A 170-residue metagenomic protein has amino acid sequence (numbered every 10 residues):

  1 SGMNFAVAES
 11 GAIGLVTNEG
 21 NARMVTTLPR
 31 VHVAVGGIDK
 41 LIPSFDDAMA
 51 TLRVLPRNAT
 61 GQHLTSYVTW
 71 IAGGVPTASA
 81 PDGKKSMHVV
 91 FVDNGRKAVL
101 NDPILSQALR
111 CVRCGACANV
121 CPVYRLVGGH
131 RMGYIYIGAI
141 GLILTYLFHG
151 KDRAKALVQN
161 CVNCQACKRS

Functional and structural regions predicted by a protein language model:
S1-P103: The feature marks the mature, well-folded catalytic cores of soluble enzymes
G36, K40, L109, Q159: Conserved aromatic-histidine-acidic binding/catalytic patches
D47, R113, N163: Catalytic-loop motifs flanking and including active-site residues across diverse enzymes
M49-T60, A118-C121, R125, K168: Structural signal for hydrophobic packing residues in well-ordered secondary-structure cores of soluble enzyme domains
L55, A108-L109: Generic hydrophobic, helix-prone segments enriched in Leu/Val/Ile
S79-A108, V123-S170: Ferredoxin-type iron-sulfur electron-transfer modules in oxidoreductases and energy-metabolism complexes
L109-V112, A116: Conserved, hydrophobic alpha-helical core segments of structured domains
